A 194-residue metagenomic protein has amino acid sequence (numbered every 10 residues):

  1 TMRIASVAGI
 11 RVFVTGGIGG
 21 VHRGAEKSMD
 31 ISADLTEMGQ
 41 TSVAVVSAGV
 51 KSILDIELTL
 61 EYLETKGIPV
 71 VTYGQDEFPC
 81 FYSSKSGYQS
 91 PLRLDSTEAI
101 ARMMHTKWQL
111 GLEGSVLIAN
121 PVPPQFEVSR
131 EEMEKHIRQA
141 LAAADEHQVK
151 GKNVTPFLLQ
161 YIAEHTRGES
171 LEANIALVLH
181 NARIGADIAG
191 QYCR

Functional and structural regions predicted by a protein language model:
R3-V7, V12-V14, D30, L35-Q40 (+3 more regions): Solvent-exposed alpha-helices and their adjacent loops that cap or buttress functional pockets in soluble metabolic
A8, M103-T106, L112-G114, A140 (+3 more regions): Positively charged, small/polar-rich N-terminal and surface patches that mediate targeting and assembly and bind
V12-G17, R23, V45-S47, V70-G74 (+3 more regions): General beta-strand structural signal in soluble alpha/beta enzymes
R23-S28, D55-T59, F81-S86, S129-R130 (+1 more regions): Short acidic, glycine/serine/threonine-rich loops at helix termini
E26-G39, V43-E64, E98-R102: Active-site glycine-rich loop that binds ribose-phosphate moieties when present
L58-T65, Y82, S86-Q89, E132-R138 (+1 more regions): Short, solvent-exposed amphipathic alpha-helical segments in soluble enzyme and RNA/protein-processing domains
Y82-Q109: Anionic-ligand binding region
G114-L177: A C-terminal functional module that forms or caps the active site or interfaces directly with catalytic machinery
